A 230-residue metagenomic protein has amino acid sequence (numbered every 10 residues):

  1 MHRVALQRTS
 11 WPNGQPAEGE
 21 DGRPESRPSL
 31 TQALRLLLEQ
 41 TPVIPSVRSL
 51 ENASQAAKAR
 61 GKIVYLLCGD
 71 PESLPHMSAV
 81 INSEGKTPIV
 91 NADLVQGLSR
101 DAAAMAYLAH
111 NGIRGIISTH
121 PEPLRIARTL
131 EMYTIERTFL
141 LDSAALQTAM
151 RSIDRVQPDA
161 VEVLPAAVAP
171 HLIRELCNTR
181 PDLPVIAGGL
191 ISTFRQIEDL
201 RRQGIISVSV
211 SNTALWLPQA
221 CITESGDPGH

Functional and structural regions predicted by a protein language model:
H2-G14, E18-V90, Q96-L98: Conserved N-terminal beta1-alpha1 strand-loop-helix module at the mouth
S26-L34, A53, E72-I113, P121-M132 (+2 more regions): N-terminal active-site wall of soluble small-molecule enzyme domains
L37-V43, E84-D93, L130-F139, T179-G188: Short beta-strand/loop segments at the ligand-binding rim of alpha/beta enzyme cores
I44-R48, I63-P71, I89-V95, I113-P121 (+2 more regions): Catalytic beta/alpha-barrel core
K58-I63, H110-R114, T129-I135, D154-A160 (+2 more regions): Glycine-enriched alpha-helix->loop->beta-strand junction motifs that scaffold or abut catalytic
L66, E122-P123, P165-V168, L190-Q196 (+1 more regions): Glycine-rich phosphate-binding active-site loops on the catalytic face of alpha/beta enzymes
A103-M105, R151, T179-R180, S192-I206: Catalytic cores of alpha/beta
Y133-I173, T213-C221: Glycine/Thr-rich beta-alpha phosphate-binding loop at enzyme active sites
